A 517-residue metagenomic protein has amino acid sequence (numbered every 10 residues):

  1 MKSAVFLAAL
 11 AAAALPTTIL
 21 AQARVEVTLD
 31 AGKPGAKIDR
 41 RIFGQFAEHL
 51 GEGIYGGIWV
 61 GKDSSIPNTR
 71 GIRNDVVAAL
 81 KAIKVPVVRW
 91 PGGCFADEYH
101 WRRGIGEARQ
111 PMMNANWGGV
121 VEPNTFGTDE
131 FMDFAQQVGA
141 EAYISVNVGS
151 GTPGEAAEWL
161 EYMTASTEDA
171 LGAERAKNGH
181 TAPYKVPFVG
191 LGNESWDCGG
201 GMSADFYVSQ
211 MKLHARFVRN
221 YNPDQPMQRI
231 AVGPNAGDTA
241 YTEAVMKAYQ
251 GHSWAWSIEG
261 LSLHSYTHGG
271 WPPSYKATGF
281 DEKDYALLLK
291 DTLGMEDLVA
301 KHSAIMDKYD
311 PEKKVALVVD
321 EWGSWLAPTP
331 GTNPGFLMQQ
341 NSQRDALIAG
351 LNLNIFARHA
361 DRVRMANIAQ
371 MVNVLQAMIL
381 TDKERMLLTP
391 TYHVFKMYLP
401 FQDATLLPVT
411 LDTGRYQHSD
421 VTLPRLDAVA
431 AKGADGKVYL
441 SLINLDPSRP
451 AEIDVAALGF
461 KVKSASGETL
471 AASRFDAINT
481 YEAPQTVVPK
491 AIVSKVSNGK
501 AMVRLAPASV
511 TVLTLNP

Functional and structural regions predicted by a protein language model:
M1-L7: Bacterial N-terminal signal peptides that target proteins for export
A8-A9, I19: Cleavable N-terminal signal peptides
A12-A13: Hydrophobic alpha-helical transmembrane segments of integral membrane proteins, especially lipid-exposed positions
L20-G260, T292-P517: Non-catalytic accessory regions flanking glycosidase/transglycosidase catalytic cores in CAZymes
L263: Histidine-centered catalytic micro-motifs
Y266-A286, T332: Active-site His/acidic residue clusters
L289: Gly/Pro-rich active-site loop or hairpin
